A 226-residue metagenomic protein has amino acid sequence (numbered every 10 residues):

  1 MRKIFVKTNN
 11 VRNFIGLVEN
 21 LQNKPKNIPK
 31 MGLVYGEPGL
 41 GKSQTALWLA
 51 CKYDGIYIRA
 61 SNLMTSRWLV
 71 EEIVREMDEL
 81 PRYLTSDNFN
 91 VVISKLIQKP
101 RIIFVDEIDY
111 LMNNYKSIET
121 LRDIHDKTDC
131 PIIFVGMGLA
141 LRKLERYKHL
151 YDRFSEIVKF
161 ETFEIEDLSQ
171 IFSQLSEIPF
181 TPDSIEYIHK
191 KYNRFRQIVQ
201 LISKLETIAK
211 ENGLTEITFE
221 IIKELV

Functional and structural regions predicted by a protein language model:
R2-G16, G39-W48, H149, E166-V226: C-terminal alpha-helical "lid" subdomain
P25-L47: Walker A/P-loop nucleotide-binding motif
G32, A50-L63: Conserved catalytic segments around the Walker B and adjacent sensor/switch elements of P-loop NTPase domains
G32-P38, I124-K148: Sensor-1/coupling segment of RecA-like P-loop NTPase cores
D54-G55, S66-Y83: Conserved NTP-binding/hydrolysis module of P-loop NTPases
G55, E145-T162: A short helix-turn-beta junction within AAA+ P-loop NTPase domains corresponding to the substrate/partner-engaging
A60-N62, G138, S155-L168: Conserved AAA+ ATPase "SRH/arginine-finger" region at the nucleotide-binding site
I93-S117, P131, G136: Conserved P-loop NTPase "ATPase switch" module shared by AAA+ and STAND
